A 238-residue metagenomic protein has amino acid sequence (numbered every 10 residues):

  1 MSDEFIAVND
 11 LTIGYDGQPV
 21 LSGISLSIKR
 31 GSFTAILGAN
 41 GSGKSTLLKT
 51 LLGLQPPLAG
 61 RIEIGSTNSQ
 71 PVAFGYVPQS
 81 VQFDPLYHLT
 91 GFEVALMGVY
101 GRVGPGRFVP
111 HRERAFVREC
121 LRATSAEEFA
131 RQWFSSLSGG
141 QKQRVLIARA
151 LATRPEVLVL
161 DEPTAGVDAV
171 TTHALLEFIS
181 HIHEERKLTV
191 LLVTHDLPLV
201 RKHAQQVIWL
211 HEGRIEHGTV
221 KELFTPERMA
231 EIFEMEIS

Functional and structural regions predicted by a protein language model:
L52: Helix-to-loop junction immediately C-terminal to a conserved catalytic motif
L96, H111-F129: Conserved ABC ATPase "signature" region
W133-L137, Q141: Conserved ABC ATPase signature
R154: Conserved catalytic motifs of ABC-family nucleotide-binding domains
L158-D161: Catalytic Walker B motif of ABC-type/P-loop ATPase nucleotide-binding domains
T194-H195: H-loop/switch region of ABC-family ATPase nucleotide-binding domains
Q206-V220: H-loop (His-switch) and adjacent beta-strand-loop-beta switch element of ABC-type ATPase nucleotide-binding domains
